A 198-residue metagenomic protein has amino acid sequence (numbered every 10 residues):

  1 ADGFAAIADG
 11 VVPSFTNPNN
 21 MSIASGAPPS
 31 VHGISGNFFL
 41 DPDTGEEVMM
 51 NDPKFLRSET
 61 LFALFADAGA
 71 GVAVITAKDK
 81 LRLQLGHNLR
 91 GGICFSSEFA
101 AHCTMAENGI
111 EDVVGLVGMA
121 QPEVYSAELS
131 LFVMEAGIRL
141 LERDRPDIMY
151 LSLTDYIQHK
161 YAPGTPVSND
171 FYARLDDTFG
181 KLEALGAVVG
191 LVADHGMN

Functional and structural regions predicted by a protein language model:
A1, V167-N198: Metal-dependent active-site segment of extracytoplasmic phospho-/sulfohydrolases and closely related
A1-G26: Short, structured active-site-proximal loop/turn typified by the sulfatase FGly-forming signature C/S-X-P-X-R
F4, S22-A162: His/Asp/Glu-rich, glycine-adjacent segments that coordinate divalent cations and/or stabilize oxyanion chemistry on
A6-A8, H159, N198: Secretory-pathway/luminal and periplasmic proteins that interact with or process carbohydrate-rich
D9-V12, I75-D79, V192-H195: Acidic carboxylate-rich catalytic motifs and surrounding loops in phosphoryl-/glycosyl-chemistry enzymes
F15, P53-R57, D170-R174: Short, glycine/acidic-rich beta->alpha junctions
T16, T60, T165: Residue-level signal for threonine
